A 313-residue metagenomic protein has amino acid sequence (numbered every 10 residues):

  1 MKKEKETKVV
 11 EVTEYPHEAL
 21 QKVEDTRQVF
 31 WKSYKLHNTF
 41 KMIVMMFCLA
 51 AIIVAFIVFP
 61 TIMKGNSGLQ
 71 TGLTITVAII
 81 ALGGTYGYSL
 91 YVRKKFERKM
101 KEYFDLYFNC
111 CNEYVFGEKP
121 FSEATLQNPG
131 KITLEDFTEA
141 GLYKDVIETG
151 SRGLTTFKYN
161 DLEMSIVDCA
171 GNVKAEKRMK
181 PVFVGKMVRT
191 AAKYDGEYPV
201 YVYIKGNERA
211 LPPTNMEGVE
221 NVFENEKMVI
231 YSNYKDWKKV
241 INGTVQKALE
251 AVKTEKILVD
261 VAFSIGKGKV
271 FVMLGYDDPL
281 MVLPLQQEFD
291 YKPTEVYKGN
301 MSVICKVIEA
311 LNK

Functional and structural regions predicted by a protein language model:
K2-N38: Cytosolic juxtamembrane N-terminal segments of multi-pass membrane proteins
E14, E18, Y91, K292-E295 (+1 more regions): Alpha-helix boundary/N-cap detector
K35-L36, G83-C111: Transmembrane-cytosolic junction motif
T39-L49: Select subsegments of transmembrane alpha-helices in polytopic membrane proteins, especially boundary-proximal
I43, F59-I80: Hydrophobic alpha-helical transmembrane segments
A50-V54, A78-G83: Core hydrophobic alpha-helical transmembrane segments of single-pass membrane proteins
V54, V58-I62, G84-G87: Hydrophobic membrane-targeting signal helices
F108-K313: Charged, low-complexity intrinsically disordered regions
